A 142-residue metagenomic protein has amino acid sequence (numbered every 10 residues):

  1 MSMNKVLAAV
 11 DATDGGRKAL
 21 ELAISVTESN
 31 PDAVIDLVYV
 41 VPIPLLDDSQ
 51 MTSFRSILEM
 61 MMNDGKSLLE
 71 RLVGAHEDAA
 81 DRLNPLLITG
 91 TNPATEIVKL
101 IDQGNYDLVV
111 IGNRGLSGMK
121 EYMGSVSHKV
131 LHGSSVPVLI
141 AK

Functional and structural regions predicted by a protein language model:
M1, A75-V109: Structural beta-alpha unit
S2-M51: Small/aliphatic-rich secondary-structure junction motif
D36-V38, N84-I88, L139: General small-molecule cofactor/ligand-binding pocket signal
T52-S56, D102-G104, S127-K129: Short, hinge-like loop/turn segments at secondary-structure boundaries
R55-S67: A short acidic, glycine-rich active-site loop that binds or catalyzes chemistry on phosphate/adenosine moieties
L108-G133: Glycine-rich, Arg-bearing micro-motifs that act as flexible, cationic patches
G133-K142: Short, flexible loop segments at boundaries between secondary-structure elements
